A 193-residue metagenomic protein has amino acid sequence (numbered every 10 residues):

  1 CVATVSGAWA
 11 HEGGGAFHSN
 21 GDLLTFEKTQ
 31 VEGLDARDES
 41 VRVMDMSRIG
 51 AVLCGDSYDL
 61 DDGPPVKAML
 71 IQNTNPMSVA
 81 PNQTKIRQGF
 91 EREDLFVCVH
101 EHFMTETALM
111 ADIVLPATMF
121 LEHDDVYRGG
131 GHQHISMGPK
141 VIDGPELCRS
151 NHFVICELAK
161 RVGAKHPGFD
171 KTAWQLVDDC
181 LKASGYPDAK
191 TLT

Functional and structural regions predicted by a protein language model:
C1, S19, L23, V177-G185: Substrate-binding/catalytic subdomain of NAD(P)-dependent oxidoreductase enzymes
C1-T4, L158: Basic, amphipathic alpha-helical segments enriched in Lys/Arg and hydrophobic/aromatic residues
A3-L109, T118-V126, K190-T193: Extended redox/cofactor-interaction regions of prokaryotic respiratory oxidoreductases
A16, N20, R87, H132 (+1 more regions): Residue-level signal for alpha-helical context at structural boundaries
D112: Catalytic, metal-anchored helix/loop core of enzyme active sites in primary metabolism
L115: Flexible, acidic/glycine-enriched loop-and-adjacent beta/alpha segments that face the extracytoplasmic/periplasmic side
L121-G144, I155, A159: Glycine/threonine-rich phosphate-binding loop and adjacent beta-strand/alpha-helix elements that clamp
V141-T193: N-terminal leader/propeptide and maturation segments of large enzyme subunits in energy/redox metabolism and hydrolases
